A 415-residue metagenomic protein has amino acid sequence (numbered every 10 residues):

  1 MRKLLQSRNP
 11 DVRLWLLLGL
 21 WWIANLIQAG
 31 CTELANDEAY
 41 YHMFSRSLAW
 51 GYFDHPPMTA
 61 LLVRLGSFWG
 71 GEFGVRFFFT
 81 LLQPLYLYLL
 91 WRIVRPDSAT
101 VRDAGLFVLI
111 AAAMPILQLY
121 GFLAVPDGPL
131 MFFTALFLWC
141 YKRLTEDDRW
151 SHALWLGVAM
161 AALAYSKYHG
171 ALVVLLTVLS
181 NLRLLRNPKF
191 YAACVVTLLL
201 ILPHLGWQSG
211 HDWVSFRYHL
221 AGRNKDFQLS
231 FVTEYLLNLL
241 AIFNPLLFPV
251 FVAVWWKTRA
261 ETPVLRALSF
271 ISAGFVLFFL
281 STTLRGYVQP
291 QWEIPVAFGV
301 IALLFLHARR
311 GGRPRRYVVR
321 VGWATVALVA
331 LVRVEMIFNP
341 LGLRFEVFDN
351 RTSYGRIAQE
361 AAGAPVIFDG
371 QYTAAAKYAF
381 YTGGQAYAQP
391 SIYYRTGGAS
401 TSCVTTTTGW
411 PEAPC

Functional and structural regions predicted by a protein language model:
R2-L4, A241-T262: Hydrophobic, aromatic-rich transmembrane alpha-helices and their immediate juxtamembrane boundary segments
L18, A104-P115, M160, A164: Short helix- or helix-capping micro-motifs that position conserved polar/aromatic residues at function-defining sites
F73, F77-S98, L136: Transmembrane-helix motifs of polytopic, lipid-linked glycan transferases
L87-L89, I110, P129-E146, H152-A159 (+1 more regions): Specific aromatic-rich, kink-prone transmembrane helix
L119-L130: Short acidic/glycine- and proline-prone juxtamembrane loop motifs at membrane-interface regions of multi-pass membrane
C140-R149, M160, L172-L198, D226-F227 (+1 more regions): Perimembrane helix-loop-helix junctions
R310-N339: Signature aromatic-anchored transmembrane alpha helix within multi-pass, membrane-resident enzymes that catalyze glycan
F348-A375, A379-C415: Luminal/periplasmic acceptor-recognition loop/helix of membrane-associated glycosyltransferases
